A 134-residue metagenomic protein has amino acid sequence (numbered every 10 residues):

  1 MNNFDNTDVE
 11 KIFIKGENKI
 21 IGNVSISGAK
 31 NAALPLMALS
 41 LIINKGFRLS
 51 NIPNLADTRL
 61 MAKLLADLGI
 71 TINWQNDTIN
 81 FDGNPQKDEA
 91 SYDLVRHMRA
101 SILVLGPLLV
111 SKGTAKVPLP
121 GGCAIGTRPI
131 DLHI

Functional and structural regions predicted by a protein language model:
M1-I134: Short, structured segments at the rim of ligand-binding sites
